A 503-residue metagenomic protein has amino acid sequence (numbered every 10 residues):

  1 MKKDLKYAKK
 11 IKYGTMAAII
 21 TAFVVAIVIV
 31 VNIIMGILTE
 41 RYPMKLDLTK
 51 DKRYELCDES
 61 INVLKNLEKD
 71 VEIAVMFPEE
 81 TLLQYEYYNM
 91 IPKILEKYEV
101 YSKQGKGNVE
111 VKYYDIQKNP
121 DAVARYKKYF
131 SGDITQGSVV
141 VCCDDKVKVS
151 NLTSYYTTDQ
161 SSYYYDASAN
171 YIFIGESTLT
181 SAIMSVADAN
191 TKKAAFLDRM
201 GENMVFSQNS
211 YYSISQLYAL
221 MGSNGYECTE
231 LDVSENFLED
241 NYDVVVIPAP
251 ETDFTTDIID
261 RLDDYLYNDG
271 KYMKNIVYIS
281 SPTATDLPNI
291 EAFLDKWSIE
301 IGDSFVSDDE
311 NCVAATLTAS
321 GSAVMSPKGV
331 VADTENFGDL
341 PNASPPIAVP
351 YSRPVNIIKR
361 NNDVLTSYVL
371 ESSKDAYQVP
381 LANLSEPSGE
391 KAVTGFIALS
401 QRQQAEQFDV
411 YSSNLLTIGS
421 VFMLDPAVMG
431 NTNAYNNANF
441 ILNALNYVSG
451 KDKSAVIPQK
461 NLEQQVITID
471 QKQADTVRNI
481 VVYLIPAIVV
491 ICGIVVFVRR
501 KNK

Functional and structural regions predicted by a protein language model:
K2-K503: Short, surface-exposed patches at the edges or C-terminal ends of soluble domains, predominantly
